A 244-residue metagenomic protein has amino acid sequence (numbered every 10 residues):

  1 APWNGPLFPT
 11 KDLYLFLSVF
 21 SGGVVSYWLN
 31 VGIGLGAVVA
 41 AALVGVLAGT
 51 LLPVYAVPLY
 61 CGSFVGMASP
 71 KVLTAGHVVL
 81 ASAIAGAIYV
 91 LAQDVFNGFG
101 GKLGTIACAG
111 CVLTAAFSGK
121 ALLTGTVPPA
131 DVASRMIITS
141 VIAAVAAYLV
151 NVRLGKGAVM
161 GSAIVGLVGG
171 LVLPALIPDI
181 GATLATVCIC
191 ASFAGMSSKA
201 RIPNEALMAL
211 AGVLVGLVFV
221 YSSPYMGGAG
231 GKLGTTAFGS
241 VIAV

Functional and structural regions predicted by a protein language model:
A1-N4: Intrinsically disordered, low-complexity regions flanking or connecting the multi-pass transmembrane cores of membrane
L7-A121, V127-V141, Y148, V152-V244: C-terminal transmembrane helix-loop-helix hairpin of multi-pass membrane proteins
